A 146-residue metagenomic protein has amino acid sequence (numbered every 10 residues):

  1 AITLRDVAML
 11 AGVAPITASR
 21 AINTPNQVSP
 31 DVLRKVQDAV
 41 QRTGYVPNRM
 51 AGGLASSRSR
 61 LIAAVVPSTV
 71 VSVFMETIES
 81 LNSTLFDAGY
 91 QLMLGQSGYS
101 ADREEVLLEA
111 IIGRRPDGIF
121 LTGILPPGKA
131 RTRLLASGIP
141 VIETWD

Functional and structural regions predicted by a protein language model:
A1-R58: N-terminal helix-turn-helix DNA-binding module of bacterial transcription factors
M9-L10, R42, D87, G113 (+1 more regions): Residues at the C-terminal ends
I22-P25, T69-V70, Y99, P126: Short, glycine/serine-rich, charged loops/turns that create anion-binding and catalytic segments at active sites
P25, S57, D102, G128-K129: Generic structural signal for helix capping and beta-alpha/helix-loop junctions
P30, R34, Y45-A110, R114-G118: Amphipathic helical "hinge" segments at domain boundaries
A39, S80-T84, A130-R133, S137: Alpha-helical structural signal in soluble globular domains
T122-D146: Flexible loop/hinge segments that line or gate small-molecule binding clefts
